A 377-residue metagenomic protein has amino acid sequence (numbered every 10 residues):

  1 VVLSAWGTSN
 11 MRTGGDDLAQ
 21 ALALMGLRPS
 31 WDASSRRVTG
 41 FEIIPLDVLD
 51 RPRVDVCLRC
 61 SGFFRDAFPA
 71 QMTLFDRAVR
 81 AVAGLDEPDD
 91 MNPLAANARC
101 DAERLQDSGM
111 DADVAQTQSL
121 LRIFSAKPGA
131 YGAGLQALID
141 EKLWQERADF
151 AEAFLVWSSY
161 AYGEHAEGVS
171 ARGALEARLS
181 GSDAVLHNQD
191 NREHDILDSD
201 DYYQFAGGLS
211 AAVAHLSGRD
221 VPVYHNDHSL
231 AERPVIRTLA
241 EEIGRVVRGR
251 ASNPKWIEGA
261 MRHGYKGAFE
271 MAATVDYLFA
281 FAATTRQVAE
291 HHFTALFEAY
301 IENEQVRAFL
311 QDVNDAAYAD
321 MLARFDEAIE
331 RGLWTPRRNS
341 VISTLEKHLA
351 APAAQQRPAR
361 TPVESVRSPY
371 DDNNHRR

Functional and structural regions predicted by a protein language model:
V1-R377: Ligand/cofactor-recognition surfaces for anionic moieties
